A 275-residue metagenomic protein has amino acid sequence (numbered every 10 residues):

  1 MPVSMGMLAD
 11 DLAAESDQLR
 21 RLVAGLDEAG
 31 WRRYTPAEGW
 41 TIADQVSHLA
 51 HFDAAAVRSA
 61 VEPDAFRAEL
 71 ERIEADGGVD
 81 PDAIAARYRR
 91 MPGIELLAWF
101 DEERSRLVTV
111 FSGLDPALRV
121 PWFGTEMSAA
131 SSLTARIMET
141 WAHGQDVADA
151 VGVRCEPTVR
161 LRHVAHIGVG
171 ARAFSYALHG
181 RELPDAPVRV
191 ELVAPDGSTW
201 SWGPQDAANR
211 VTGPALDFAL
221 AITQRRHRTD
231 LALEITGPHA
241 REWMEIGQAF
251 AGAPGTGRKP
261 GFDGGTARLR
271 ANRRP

Functional and structural regions predicted by a protein language model:
M1-L8, R32-R33, V61-R72, G113-P275: Structured surface interface patches that mediate subunit assembly and partner/cofactor docking
M1-M138: Active-site-adjacent scaffolding segments
